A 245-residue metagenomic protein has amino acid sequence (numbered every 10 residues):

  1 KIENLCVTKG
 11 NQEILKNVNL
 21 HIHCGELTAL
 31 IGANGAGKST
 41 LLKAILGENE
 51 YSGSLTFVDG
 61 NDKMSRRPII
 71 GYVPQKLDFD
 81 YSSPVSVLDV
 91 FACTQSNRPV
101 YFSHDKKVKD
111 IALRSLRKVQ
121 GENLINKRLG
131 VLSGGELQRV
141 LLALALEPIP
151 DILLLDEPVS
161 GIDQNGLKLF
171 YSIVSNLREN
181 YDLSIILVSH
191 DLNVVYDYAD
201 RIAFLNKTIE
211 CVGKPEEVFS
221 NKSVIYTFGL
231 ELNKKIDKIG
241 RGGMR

Functional and structural regions predicted by a protein language model:
I31-A33: The feature captures the beta-strand-to-loop junction immediately N-terminal to the Walker
K106-L124: Conserved ABC ATPase "signature" region
R128-L132, E136: Conserved ABC ATPase signature
L153-E157: Catalytic Walker B motif of ABC-type/P-loop ATPase nucleotide-binding domains
S189-H190: H-loop/switch region of ABC-family ATPase nucleotide-binding domains
I202-K214: H-loop (His-switch) and adjacent beta-strand-loop-beta switch element of ABC-type ATPase nucleotide-binding domains
E216, S220-R245: ABC ATPase nucleotide-binding domains
